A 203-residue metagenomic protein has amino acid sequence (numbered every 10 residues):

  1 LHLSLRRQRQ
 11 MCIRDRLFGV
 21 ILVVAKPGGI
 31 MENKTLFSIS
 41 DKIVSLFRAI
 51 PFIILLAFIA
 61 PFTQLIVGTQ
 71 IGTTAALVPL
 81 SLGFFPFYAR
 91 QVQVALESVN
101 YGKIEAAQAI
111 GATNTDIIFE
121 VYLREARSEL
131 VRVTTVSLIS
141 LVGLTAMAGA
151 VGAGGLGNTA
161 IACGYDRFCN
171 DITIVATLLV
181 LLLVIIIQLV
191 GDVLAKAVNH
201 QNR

Functional and structural regions predicted by a protein language model:
L1-I13: Single conserved hydrophobic/aromatic residue that forms the stacking wall/gate of nucleotide- or nucleobase-binding
R14-D41, I118: Transmembrane-helix boundary motif in ABC transporter permease subunits
R16-F18, T74-V78, L82-I104, T134-T135 (+2 more regions): Membrane-embedded alpha-helices of multi-pass transport/permease systems
I21-G28, I174-R203: C-terminal transmembrane helix and the adjacent membrane-cytosol boundary/short C-terminal tail of inner/organellar
S45-R48, F52-F87, I172, A176-T177: Loop-to-helix entry region at the N-terminal start of transmembrane alpha-helices in multi-pass membrane transporters
L96-A126, D166: Short helix-to-coil transition segments within interhelical loops that connect adjacent transmembrane helices
N114-T145: Transmembrane alpha-helices
L144-L179, N199, R203: Glycine-rich helix-loop "coupling/hinge" segments at transmembrane-helix boundaries in multipass transporters
